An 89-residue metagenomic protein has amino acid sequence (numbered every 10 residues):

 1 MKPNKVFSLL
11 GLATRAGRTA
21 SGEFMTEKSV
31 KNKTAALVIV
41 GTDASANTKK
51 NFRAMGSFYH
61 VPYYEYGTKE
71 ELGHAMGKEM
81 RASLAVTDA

Functional and structural regions predicted by a protein language model:
N4-V40: N-terminal first-folded block
A13, S57, G77-E79: Short glycine-enriched loop/turn motifs at secondary-structure junctions
A36-L37, P62-Y64, R81-L84: Structural motif
D43-S45, A89: Short glycine-rich anion-binding loops that position phosphate/pyrophosphate groups of nucleotides and phosphorylated
N47, N51-H74: Amphipathic, hydrophobic secondary-structure cores in small proteins
E70-A89: C-terminal structural segments of small proteins and small subunits
